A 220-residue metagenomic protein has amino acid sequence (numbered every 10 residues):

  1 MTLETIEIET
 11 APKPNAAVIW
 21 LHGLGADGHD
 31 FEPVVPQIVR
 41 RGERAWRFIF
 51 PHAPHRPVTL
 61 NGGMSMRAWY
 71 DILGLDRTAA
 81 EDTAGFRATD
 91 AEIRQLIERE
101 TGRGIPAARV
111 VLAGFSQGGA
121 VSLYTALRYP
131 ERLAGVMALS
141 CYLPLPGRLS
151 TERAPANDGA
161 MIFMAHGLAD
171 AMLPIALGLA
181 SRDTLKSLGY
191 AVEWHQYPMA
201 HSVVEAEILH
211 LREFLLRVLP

Functional and structural regions predicted by a protein language model:
M1-V111: Serine-hydrolase catalytic machinery in alpha/beta-hydrolase-like enzymes
A16, A160-M161: Alpha/beta-hydrolase fold active-site loops
F31-P36, S150, P174-T184: Short alpha-helix in the alpha/beta-hydrolase fold that links the catalytic acid
R40-E43, R153-G159: Short, conserved loop/helix-junction motifs that constitute active-site signature segments in enzyme catalytic cores
H52, A113, L139-S140, A165 (+1 more regions): Alpha/beta-hydrolase-fold catalytic nucleophile elbow
P106-N157: Primarily recognizes the serine-hydrolase "nucleophile elbow" in alpha/beta-hydrolase and SGNH/GDSL folds
F163-H166, D170: Short beta-strand/loop motif that positions the catalytic acidic residue of the alpha/beta-hydrolase fold
A176-P220: C-terminal catalytic histidine-bearing segment of alpha/beta-hydrolase fold enzymes
